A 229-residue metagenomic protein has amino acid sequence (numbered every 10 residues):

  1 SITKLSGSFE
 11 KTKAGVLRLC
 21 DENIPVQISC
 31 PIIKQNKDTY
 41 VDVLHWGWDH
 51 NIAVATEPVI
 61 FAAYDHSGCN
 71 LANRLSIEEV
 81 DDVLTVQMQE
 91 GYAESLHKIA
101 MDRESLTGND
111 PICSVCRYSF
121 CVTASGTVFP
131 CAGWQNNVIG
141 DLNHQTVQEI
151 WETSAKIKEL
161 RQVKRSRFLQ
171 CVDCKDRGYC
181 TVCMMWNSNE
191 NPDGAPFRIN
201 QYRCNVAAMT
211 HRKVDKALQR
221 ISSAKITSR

Functional and structural regions predicted by a protein language model:
S1-V115, C121-S125, G133-L142, A195: Radical SAM enzyme [4Fe-4S]-AdoMet core and its adjacent flexible, acidic and glycine-rich loops/tails across
R103, D110, R117, Q148 (+1 more regions): Generic hydrophobic alpha-helical scaffold/packing signal
V115-C116, R167: Short, basic and Ser/Thr-rich N-terminal targeting/leader segments
Q135-R229: Flexible mid-to-C-terminal extensions adjoining Fe-S/redox cofactors in radical SAM and related proteins
